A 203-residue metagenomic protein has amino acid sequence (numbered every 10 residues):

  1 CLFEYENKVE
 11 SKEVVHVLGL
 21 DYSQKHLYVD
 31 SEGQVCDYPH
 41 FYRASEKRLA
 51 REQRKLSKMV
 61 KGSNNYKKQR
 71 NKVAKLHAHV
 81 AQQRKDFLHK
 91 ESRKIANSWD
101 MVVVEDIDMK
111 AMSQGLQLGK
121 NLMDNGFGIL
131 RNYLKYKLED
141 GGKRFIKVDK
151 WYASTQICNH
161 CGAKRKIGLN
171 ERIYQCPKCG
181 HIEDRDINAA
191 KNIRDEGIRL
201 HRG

Functional and structural regions predicted by a protein language model:
C1-G203: Positively charged, helix-rich recognition surfaces that bind polyanionic ligands
